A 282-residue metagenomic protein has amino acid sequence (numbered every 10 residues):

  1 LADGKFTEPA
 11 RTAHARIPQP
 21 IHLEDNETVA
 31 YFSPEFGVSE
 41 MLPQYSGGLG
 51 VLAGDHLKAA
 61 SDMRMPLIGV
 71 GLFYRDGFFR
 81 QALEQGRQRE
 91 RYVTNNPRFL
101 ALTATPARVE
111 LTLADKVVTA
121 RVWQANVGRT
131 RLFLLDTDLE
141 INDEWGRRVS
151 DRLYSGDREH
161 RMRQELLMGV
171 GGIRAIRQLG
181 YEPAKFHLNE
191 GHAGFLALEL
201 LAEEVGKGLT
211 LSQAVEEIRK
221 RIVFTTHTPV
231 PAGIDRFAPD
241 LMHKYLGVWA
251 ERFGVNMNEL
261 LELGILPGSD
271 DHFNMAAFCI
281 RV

Functional and structural regions predicted by a protein language model:
L1-V282: Catalytic cores of carbohydrate-active enzymes across secretory and cytosolic contexts
